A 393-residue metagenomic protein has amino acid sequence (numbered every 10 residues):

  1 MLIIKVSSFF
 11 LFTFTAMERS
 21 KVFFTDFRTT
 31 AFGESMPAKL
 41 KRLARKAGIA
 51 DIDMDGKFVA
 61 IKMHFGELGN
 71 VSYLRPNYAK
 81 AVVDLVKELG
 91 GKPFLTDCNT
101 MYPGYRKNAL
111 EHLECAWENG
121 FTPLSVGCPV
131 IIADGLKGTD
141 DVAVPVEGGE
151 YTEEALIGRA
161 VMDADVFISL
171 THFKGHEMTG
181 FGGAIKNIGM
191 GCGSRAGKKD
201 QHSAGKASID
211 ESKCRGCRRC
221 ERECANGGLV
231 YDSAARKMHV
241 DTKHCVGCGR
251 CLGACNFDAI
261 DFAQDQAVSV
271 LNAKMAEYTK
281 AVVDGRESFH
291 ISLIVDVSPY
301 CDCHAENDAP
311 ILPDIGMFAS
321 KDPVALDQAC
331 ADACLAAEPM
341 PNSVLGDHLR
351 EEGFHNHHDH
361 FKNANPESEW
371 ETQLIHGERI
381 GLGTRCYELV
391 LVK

Functional and structural regions predicted by a protein language model:
S8-F10: Low-complexity proline/serine/threonine-rich segments in eukaryotic and viral proteins
E18-M63, L68-N70, L74-Y78, L89-D97 (+1 more regions): Extended, low-polarity segments enriched in aliphatic/aromatic residues
V86: Hydrophobic pocket-lining residues that define ligand/cofactor binding sites across diverse proteins
